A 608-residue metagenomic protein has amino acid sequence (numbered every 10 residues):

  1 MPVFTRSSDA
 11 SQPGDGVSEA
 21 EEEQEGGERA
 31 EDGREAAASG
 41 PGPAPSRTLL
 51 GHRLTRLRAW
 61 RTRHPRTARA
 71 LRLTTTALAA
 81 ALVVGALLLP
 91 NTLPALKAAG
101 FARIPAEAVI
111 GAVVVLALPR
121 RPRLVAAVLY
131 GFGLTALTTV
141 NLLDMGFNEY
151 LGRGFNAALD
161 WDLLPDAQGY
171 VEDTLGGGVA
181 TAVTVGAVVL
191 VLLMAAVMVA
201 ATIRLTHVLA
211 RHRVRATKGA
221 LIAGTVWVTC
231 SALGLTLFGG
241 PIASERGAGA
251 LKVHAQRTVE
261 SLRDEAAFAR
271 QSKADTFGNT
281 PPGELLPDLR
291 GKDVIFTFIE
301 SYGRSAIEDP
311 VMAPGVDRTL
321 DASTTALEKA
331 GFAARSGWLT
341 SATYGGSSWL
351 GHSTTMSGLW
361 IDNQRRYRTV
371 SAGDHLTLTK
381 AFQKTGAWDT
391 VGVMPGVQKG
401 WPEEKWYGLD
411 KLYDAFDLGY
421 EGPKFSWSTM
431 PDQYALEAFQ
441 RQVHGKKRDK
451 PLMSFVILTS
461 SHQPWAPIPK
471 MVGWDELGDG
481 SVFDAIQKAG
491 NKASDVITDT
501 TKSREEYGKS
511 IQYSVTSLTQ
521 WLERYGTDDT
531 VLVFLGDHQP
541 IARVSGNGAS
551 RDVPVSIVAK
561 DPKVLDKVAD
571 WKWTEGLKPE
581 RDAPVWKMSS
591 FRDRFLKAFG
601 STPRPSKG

Functional and structural regions predicted by a protein language model:
P2-E23, D32-R246: Transmembrane and membrane-interface helices of multi-pass, inner-membrane envelope-modifying transferases
A136, W161-L164, A248, K252-A255 (+5 more regions): Alpha-helix initiation and N-capping motif
P165-G169, V183-A187, H254, F277 (+4 more regions): Ligand-binding pockets and gating/stacking loops
G169, K273, W360-Q364: Short capping/connector residues at structural and topological boundaries
V171, L237, S272, V443-K447: Hydrophobic residues in alpha-helical segments
W227-Y302, I307-P310, R318: Membrane-interface segments at or immediately adjacent to transmembrane helices that form the boundary between
P282-R290, F296-I299, R304-G608: Solvent-exposed soluble domains appended to multi-pass membrane proteins
